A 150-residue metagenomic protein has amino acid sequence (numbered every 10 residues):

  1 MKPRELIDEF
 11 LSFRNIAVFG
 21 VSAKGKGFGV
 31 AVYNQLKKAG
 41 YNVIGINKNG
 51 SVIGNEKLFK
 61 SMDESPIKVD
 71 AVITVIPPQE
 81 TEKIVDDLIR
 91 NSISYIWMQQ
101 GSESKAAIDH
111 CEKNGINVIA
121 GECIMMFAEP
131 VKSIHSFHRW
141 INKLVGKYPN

Functional and structural regions predicted by a protein language model:
M1-P3, I53-K83: Glycine-rich, highly charged phosphate/nucleotide-binding loops
M1-S12: Short N-terminal or domain-adjacent regulatory/targeting segments
S22-K26, V30-G54: NAD(P)-binding Rossmann-fold cofactor-contacting core
I53-E56, D70, K105-D109, F127-S133: Short, charged, surface-exposed secondary-structure boundary motifs
P66-K68, K105-M126: Short acidic, glycine/proline-enriched helix-loop-strand junctions
L88-C111: ADP-ribose/adenylate-binding Rossmann-like module
F127-N150: A charged, well-structured terminal subsegment
